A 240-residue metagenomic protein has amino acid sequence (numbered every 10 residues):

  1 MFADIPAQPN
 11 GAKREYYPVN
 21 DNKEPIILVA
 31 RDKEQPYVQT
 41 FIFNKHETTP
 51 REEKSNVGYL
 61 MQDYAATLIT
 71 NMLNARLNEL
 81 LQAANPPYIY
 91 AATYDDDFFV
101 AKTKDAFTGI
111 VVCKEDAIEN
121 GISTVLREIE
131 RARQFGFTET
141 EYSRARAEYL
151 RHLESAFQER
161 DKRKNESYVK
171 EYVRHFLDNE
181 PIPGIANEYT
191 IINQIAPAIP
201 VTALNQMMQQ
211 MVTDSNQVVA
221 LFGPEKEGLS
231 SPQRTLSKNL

Functional and structural regions predicted by a protein language model:
M1-P9, F135, T235-L240: Extended, regular secondary-structure scaffolds
A3-P50, D63-E119, T140-K170, R174 (+1 more regions): Non-catalytic beta-strand/loop surface segments
I118-G121, S230: Solvent-exposed, non-transmembrane alpha-helical starts
V125: Conserved acidic
I129-G136: Secondary-structure edge/capping motif, primarily at the C-terminal ends of alpha-helices and the immediately following
K164-A186, Q233-L240: Feature marks proteins synthesized as precursors that undergo proteolytic processing into two chains
I185-N187, I192-R234: Extended, domain-scale alpha-helical bundle/helix-rich regions
